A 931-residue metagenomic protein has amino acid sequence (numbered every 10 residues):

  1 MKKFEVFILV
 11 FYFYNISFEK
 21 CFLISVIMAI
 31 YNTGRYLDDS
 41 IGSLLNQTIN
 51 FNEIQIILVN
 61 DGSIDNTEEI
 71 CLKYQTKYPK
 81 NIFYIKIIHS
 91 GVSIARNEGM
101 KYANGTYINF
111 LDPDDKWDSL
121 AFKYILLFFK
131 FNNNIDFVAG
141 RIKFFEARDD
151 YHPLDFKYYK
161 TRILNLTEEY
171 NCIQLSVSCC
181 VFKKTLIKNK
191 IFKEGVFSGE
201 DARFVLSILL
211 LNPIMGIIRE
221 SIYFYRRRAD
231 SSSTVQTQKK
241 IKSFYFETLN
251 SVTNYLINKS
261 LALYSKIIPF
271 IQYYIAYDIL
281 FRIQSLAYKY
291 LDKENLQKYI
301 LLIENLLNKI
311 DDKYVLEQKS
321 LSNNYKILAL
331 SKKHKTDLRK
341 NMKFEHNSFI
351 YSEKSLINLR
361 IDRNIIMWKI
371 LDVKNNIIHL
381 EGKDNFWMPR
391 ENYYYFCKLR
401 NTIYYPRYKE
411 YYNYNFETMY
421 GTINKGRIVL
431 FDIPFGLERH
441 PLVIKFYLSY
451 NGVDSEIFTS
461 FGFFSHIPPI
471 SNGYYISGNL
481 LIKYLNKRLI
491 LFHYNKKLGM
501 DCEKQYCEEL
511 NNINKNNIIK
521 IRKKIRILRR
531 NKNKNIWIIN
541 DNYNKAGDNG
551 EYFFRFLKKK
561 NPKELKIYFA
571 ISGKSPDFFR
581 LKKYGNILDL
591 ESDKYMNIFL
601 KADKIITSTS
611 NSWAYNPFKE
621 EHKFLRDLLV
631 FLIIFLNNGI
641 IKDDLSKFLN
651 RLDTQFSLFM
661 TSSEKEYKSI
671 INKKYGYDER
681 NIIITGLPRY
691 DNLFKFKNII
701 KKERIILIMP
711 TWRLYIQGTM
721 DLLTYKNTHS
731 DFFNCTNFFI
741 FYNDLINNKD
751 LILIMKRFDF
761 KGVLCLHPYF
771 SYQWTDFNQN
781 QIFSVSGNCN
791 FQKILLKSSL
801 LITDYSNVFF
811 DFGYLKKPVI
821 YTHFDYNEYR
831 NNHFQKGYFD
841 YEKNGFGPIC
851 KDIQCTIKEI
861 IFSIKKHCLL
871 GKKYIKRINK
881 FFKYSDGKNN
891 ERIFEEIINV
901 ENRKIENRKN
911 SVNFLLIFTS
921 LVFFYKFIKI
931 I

Functional and structural regions predicted by a protein language model:
F7, F11-E247, S251, I706 (+2 more regions): Nucleotide-sugar donor-binding/catalytic module of glycosyltransferases that assemble extracellular/cell-envelope
S265-K266, Q272, A546-F554, K558 (+2 more regions): Conserved catalytic-core segment of nucleotide-activated headgroup transferases in glycan assembly
S285, K289-Y290, Y299-I536, E564: Basic, ligand-binding patches in group-transfer machinery, especially extracytoplasmic/periplasmic segments
L380, F396, Y414-N415, M419 (+4 more regions): Active-site and donor-binding regions of nucleotide-sugar-utilizing enzymes
N516-K524, N637-C735, K865-I875: A nucleotide-sugar donor-handling region in carbohydrate enzymes
R522-I525, N531-N533, G847-I931: C-terminal amphipathic helix plus adjacent low-complexity, charged tail appended to glycosyltransferase catalytic
L588-F599, V763-F810, L815: Donor nucleotide-activated moiety binding/catalytic core segment of transferases that use nucleotide-activated donors
T775-F777, N807-F882: Catalytic binding pocket for nucleotide-activated donors in carbohydrate/polymer assembly enzymes
